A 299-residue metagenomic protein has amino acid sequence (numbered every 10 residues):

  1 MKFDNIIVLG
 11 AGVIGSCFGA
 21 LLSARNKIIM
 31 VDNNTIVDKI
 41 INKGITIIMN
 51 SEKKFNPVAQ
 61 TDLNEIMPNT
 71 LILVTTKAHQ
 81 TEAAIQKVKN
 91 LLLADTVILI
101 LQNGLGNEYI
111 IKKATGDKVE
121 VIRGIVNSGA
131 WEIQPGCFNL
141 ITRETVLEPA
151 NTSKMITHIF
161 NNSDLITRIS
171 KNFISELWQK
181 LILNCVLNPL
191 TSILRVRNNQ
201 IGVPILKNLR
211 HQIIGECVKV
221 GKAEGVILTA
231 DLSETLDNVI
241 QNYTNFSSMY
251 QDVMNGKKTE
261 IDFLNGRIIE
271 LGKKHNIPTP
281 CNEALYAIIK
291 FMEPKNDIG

Functional and structural regions predicted by a protein language model:
M1-K54: NAD(P)+-binding Rossmann beta1-loop-alpha1 motif at the extreme N-terminus of oxidoreductases
K2, H211-G299: NAD(P)-dependent Rossmann-like dehydrogenase/reductase catalytic/cofactor-binding core
A20-A24, Q86-N90, Y109-K113, G266 (+2 more regions): Short, well-ordered alpha-helices that flank and scaffold nucleotide-derived cofactor binding pockets
N26-I28, T70-I72, A94-I98, E144-T145 (+1 more regions): Short active-site oxyanion
S51-P135: Rossmann-like NAD(P)(H) cofactor-binding subdomain of soluble oxidoreductases
L92, G136-V146, L194-G202, N245-N255: Helix-loop-beta segment of a Rossmann-like dinucleotide-binding subdomain
L101-E176, V186: Rossmann-fold dinucleotide-binding core
I174-V218: Active-site-proximal catalytic alpha-helix in oxidoreductases
